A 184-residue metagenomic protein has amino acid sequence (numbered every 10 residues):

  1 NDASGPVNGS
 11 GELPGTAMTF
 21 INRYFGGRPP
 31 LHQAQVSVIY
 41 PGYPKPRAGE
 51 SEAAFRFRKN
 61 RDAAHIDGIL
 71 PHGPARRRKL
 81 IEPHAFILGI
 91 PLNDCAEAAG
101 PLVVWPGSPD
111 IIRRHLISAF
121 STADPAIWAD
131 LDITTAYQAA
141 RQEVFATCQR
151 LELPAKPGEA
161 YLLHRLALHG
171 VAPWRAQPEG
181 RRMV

Functional and structural regions predicted by a protein language model:
N1-R150: Non-heme Fe(II) oxygenase catalytic core, chiefly the N-lobe of the double-stranded beta-helix
T135-V184: Catalytic core of Fe(II)/2-oxoglutarate
